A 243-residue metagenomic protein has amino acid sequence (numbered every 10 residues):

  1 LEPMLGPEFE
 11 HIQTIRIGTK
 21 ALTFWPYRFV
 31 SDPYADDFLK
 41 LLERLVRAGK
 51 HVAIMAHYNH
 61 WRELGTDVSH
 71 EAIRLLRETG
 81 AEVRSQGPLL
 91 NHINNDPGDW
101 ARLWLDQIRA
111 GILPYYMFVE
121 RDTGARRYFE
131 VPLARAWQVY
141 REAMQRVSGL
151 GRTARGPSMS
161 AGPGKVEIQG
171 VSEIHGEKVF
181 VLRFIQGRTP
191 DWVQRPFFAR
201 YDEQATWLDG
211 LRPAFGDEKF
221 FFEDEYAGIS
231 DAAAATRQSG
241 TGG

Functional and structural regions predicted by a protein language model:
L1-R135, V139-V147: Conserved AdoMet/S-adenosylmethionine-binding subsite of the radical SAM
A101-G243: Auxiliary Fe-S-binding modules of radical SAM enzymes
